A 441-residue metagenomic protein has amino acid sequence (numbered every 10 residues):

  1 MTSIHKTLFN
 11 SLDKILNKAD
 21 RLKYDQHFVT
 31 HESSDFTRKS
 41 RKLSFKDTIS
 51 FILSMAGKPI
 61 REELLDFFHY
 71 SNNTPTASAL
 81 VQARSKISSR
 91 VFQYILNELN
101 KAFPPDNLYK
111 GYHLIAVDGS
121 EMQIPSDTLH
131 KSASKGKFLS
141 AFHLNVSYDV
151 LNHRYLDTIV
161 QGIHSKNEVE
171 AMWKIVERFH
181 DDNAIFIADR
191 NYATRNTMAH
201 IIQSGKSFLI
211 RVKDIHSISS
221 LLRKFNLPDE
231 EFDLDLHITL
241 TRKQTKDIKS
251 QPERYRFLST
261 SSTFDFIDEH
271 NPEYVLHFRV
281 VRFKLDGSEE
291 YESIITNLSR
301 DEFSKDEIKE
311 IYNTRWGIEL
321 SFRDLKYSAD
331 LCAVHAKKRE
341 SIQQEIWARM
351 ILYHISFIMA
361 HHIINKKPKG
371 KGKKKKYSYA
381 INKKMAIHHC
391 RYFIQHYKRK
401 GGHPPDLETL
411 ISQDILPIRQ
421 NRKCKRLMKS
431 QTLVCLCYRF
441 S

Functional and structural regions predicted by a protein language model:
M1-I60, D66, S71, P75 (+6 more regions): Single, function-defining residue in the core of a domain
R90-F103: Short Lys/Arg-enriched helix C-cap and helix-to-coil transition segments that create basic nucleic-acid-contact patches
H113-I115: Conserved beta-strand elements of the Class I
H130: Surface-exposed, active-site-proximal loop segments in enzymatic domains
A133-K135: Extracellular beta-strand-rich solenoid/capping regions of secreted or surface-exposed proteins that bind or remodel
